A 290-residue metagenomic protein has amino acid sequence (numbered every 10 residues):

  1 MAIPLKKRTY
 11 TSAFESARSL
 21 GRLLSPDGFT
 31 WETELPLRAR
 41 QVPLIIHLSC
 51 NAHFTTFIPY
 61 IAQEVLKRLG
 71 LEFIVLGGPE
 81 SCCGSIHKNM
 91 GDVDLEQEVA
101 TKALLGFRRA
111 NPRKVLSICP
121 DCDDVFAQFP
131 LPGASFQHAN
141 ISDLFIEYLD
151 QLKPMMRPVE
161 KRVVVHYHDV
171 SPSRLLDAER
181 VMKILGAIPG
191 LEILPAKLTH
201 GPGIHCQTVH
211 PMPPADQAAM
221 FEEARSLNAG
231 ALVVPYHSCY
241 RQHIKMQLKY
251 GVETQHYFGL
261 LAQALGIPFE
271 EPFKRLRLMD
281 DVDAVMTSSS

Functional and structural regions predicted by a protein language model:
M1-S290: Iron-sulfur cluster-binding electron-transfer modules in prokaryotic oxidoreductases
